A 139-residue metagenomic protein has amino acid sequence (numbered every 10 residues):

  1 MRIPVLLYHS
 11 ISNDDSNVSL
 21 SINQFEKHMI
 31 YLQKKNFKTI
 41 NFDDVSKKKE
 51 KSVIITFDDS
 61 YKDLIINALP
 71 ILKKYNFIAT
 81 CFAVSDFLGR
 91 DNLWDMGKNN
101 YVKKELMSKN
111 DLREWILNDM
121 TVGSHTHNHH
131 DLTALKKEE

Functional and structural regions predicted by a protein language model:
M1-P4: Extreme N-terminal starter segment of soluble prokaryotic enzymes
L6-S12, K51-V53, K73-E139: Metal-dependent polysaccharide deacetylase catalytic core of the NodB/CE4 family, i.e., the active-site-bearing domain
N13-N17: Short, solvent-exposed loop/turn elements at domain surfaces
V18-S19, I65-L69, K137: Conserved strand-to-helix beginnings and helix N-cap segments that scaffold or border functional pockets
L20-E50, K74: C-terminal domain-boundary segment and adjacent tail
L20-Q33, S60-K62, K104-D111: Aromatic- and glycine-enriched glycan-recognition loops and surfaces that form the carbohydrate-binding subsites
K27-Y31, N67, I71, E114: Amphipathic alpha-helical segments that form well-ordered structural scaffolds and often line/cohere around active
I40-D43, T56, S60-L69: Extended catalytic core of nucleotide-activated donor transferases of GT-like folds
